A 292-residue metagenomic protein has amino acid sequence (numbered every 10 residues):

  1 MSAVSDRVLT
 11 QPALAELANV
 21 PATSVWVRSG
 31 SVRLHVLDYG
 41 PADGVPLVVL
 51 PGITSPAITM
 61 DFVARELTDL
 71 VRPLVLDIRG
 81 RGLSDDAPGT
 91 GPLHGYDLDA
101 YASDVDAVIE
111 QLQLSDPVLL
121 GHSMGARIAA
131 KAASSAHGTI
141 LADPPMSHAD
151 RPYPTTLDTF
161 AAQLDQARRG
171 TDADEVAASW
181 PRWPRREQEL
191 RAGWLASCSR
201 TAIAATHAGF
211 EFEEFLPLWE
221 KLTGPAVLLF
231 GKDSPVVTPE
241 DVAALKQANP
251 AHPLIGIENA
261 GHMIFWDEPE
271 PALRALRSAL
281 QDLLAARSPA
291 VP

Functional and structural regions predicted by a protein language model:
M1-L47, T68-V71, L114-S115, P253 (+1 more regions): Alpha/beta-hydrolase fold catalytic core
L37, F62-R65, V75-L120, R274: Active-site loop/oxyanion-hole signature of alpha/beta-hydrolase fold enzymes
I53-A64: The serine-hydrolase catalytic nucleophile loop
G121, G125, A129: Gly/Ala-rich beta-loop-alpha elbow adjacent to hydrolase catalytic centers
A130-S134, G138-R168: Flexible "cap/lid" loop of the alpha/beta hydrolase fold
D150-T155, A167-K221: Conserved alpha/beta-hydrolase catalytic His-Asp/Glu region
A204-A248, P253-G256: Conserved serine/cysteine hydrolase catalytic core
A260-P269, L273: Catalytic histidine-centered segment of alpha/beta-hydrolase-like enzymes
